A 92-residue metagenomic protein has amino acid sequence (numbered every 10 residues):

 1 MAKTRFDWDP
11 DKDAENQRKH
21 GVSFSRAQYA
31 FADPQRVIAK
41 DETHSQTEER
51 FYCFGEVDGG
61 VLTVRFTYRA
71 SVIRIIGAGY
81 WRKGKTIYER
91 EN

Functional and structural regions predicted by a protein language model:
M1-N92: Ribonuclease/tRNase effector modules and their secretory precursors
